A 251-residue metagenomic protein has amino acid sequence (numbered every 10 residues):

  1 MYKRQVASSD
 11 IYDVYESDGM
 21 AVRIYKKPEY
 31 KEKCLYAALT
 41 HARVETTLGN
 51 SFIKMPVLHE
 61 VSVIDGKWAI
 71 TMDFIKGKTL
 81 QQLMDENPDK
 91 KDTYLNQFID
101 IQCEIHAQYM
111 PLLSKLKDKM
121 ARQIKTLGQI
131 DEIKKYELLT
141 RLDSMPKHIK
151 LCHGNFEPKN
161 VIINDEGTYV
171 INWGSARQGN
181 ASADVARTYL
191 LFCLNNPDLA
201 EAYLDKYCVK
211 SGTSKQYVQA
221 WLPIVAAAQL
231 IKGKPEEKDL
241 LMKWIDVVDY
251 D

Functional and structural regions predicted by a protein language model:
R4-A37: ATP-binding glycine-rich loop module of kinase domains
E45-E60: Conserved HxN/HPN-centered segment at the entrance to the catalytic loop of eukaryotic protein kinase-like domains
D65-T79: Conserved short submotifs of the Hanks-type protein kinase catalytic core that shape the nucleotide-binding pocket
L80-D89: AlphaC helix of the protein kinase catalytic domain
D89-K117: Internal "kinase-insert"/substrate-recognition segments embedded within catalytic cores of ATP-dependent enzymes
A107-G154, P158, N164, K243-D251: An alpha-helical support segment within catalytic cores of ATP-dependent transferases
Y169-N172: Pre-DFG segment of protein kinase catalytic domains
R187-D251: Helix-rich C-terminal or lid/interface subdomains of diverse kinases
